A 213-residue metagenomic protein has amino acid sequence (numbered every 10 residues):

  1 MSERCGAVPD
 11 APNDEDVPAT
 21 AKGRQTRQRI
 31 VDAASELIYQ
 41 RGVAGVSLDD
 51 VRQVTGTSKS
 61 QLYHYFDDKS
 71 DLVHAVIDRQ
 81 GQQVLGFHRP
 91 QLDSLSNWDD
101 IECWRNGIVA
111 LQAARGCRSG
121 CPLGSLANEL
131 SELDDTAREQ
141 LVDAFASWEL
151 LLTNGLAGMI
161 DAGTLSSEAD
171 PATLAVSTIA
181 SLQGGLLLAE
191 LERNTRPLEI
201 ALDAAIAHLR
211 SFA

Functional and structural regions predicted by a protein language model:
M1-Q25: N-terminal intrinsically disordered/low-complexity leader segments
R4, G124, A169-L188, A204-H208: Hydrophobic alpha-helical segments that form the core of small-molecule binding pockets and/or dimer interfaces
V8, L130-A137, A146-L174, L209-A213: Hydrophobic alpha-helical bundle segments that form small-molecule/ligand-binding pockets
R29, A33-D71, A75: Helix-turn-helix
A75, G86-G120, P171-A175: Hydrophobic alpha-helical connector segments
D78-V84: Short, basic, alpha-helical segments at the C-terminal edge of helix-turn-helix-like DNA-binding modules
D100, R115-T136: Amphipathic alpha-helical segments used for helix-helix packing
L111, G158, T178-R196, H208-A213: Amphipathic C-terminal alpha-helical segment
